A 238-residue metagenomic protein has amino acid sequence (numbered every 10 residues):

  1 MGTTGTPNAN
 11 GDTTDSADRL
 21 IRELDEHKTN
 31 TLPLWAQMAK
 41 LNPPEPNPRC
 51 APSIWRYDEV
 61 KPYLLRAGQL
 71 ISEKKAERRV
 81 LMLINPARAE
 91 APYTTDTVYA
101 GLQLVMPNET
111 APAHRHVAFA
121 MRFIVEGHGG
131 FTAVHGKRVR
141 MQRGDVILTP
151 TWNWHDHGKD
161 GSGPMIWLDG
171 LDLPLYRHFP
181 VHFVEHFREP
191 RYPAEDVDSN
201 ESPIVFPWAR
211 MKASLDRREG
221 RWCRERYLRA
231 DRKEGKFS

Functional and structural regions predicted by a protein language model:
G2-T95, E185-S238: A short, N-terminal "cap"/entry segment at the start of jelly-roll beta-barrel domains of the cupin/DSBH fold
A76, T95-V98, L104, H116-V117: Short, surface-exposed loop/turn motifs at beta-strand boundaries within globular domains
V80, A89-P92, Y99, A111 (+3 more regions): Intrinsic, low-complexity N-terminal interaction/targeting segments
Q103, M121-F123, L148, S162-H182: A short hydrophobic beta-strand segment most commonly corresponding to one strand of the jelly-roll/cupin
M106-R143, T149, N153: A short beta-strand-loop-beta hairpin characteristic of the jelly-roll/cupin
H155, P180-H186: Peripheral, non-catalytic segments flanking oxidoreductase cores
G158-K159: Asparagine-centered strand-capping/turn motif at beta-strand->loop junctions
